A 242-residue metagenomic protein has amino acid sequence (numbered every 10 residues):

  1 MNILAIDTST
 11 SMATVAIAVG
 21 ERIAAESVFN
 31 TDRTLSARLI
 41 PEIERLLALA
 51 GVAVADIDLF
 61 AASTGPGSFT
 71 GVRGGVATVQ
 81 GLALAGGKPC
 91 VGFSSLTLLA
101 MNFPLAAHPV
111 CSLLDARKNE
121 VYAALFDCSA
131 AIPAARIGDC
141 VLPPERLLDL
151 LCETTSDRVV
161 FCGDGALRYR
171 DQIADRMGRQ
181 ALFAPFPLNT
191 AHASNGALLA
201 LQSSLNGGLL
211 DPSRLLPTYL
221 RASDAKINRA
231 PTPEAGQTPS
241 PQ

Functional and structural regions predicted by a protein language model:
M1-P66, T190: N-terminal beta-alpha supersecondary unit
I6, S11-F29, R168, L209 (+3 more regions): Patatin-like phospholipase
R22, T34, P89-T190, Y219 (+3 more regions): Surface "functional belts" at beta-alpha junctions
L46-A50, A85, F103, A193-S204: Stable alpha-helical structural segments in soluble proteins, enriched in small hydrophobic residues
A48-A55, A83-F93, L105, G208: Phosphate-handling active-site elements
A61-C90: DPxDG-like acidic metal-binding loop motif
P185-T218: Glycine-rich phosphate-binding/hydrolytic loop that grips phosphoryl groups
